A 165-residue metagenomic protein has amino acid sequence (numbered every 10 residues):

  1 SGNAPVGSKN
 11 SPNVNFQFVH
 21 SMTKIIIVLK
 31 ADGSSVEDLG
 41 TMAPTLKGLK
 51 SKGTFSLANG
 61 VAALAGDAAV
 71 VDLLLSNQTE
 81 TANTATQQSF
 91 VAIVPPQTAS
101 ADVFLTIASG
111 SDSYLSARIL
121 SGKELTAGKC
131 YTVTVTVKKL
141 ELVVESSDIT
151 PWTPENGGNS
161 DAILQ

Functional and structural regions predicted by a protein language model:
S1-Q165: Extracytoplasmic cysteine-anchoring/structural motifs
